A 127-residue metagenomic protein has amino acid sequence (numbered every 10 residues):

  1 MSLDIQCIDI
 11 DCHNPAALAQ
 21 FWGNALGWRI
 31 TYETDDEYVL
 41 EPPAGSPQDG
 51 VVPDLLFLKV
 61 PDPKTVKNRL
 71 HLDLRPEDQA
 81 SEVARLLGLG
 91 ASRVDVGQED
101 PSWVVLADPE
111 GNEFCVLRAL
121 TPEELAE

Functional and structural regions predicted by a protein language model:
M1-A19, K67-L70, L74, L120-E127: N-terminal beta-strand motif that seeds the catalytic metal site of vicinal oxygen chelate
S2, D9-P53, E82, G88 (+1 more regions): Core segments of cupin and vicinal oxygen chelate
H13-P15, L72-E110: Vicinal oxygen chelate
D36-E37, D100-P101, L125: Conserved beta-strand edge residues that scaffold enzyme active sites
V39-P42, S46-G50, L55-K67, L74-P76 (+2 more regions): Domain-length accessory/inserted modules outside core catalytic folds
E99, L117-A119: Residue-level structural signal for beta-strand termini and adjacent loop
